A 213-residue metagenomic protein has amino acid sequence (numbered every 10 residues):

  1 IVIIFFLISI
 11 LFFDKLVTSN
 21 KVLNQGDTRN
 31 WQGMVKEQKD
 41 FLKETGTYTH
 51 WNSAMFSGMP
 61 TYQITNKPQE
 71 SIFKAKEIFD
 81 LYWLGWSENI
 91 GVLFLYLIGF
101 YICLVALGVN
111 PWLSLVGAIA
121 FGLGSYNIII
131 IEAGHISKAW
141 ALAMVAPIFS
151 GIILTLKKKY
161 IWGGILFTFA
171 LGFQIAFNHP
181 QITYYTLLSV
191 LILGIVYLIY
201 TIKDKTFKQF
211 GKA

Functional and structural regions predicted by a protein language model:
I1-D14, F207-K212: Start-transfer (signal-anchor) and selected internal transmembrane alpha helices of multi-pass inner/ER membrane
F5, G99-A106, P111-T201, A213: Membrane-embedded helix bundles of polyisoprenyl
F6-F100, L107, I119-A146: Membrane-interface coil-to-helix junctions
L11, V17, L42-K43, T155-L156 (+1 more regions): Hydrophobic residues in alpha-helical segments
S71-F73, S150, K203-T206: Juxtamembrane/interface motifs at transmembrane-helix termini
